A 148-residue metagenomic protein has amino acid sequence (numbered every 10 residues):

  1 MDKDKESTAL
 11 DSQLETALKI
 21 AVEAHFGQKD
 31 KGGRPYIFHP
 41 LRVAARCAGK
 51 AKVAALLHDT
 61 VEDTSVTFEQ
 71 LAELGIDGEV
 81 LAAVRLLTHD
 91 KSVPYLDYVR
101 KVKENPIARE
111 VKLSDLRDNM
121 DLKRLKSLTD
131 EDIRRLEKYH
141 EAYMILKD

Functional and structural regions predicted by a protein language model:
D2-D148: Active-site helical microenvironments for divalent-metal-assisted chemistry
